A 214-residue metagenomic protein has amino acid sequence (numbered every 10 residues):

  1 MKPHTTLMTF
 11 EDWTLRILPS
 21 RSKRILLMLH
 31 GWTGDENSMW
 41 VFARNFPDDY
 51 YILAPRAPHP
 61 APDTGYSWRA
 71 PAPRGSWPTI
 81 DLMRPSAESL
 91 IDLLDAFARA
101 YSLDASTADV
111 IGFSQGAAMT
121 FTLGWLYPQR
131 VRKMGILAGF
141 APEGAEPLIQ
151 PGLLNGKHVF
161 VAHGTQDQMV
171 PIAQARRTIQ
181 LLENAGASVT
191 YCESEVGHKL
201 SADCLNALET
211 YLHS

Functional and structural regions predicted by a protein language model:
T6-L103: Serine-hydrolase catalytic machinery in alpha/beta-hydrolase-like enzymes
M39-F42, P147, P171-L181: Short alpha-helix in the alpha/beta-hydrolase fold that links the catalytic acid
S102-G112: Alpha/beta-hydrolase fold nucleophile elbow
V110-G112, L137, A162: Short beta-strand immediately N-terminal to the catalytic nucleophile in serine-hydrolase-like folds
G112-G116, T120: Gly/Ala-rich beta-loop-alpha elbow adjacent to hydrolase catalytic centers
Q129-P142: A conserved short beta-strand
F160, A173-S214: C-terminal catalytic histidine-bearing segment of alpha/beta-hydrolase fold enzymes
F160-H163, D167: Short beta-strand/loop motif that positions the catalytic acidic residue of the alpha/beta-hydrolase fold
